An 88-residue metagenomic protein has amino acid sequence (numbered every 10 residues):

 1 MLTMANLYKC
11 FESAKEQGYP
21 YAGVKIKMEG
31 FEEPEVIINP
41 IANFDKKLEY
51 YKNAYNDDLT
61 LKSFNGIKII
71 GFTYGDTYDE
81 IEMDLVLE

Functional and structural regions predicted by a protein language model:
M1-E12: Charged, amphipathic alpha-helical segments
Y19-V86: Acidic, low-complexity, intrinsically disordered interaction modules
